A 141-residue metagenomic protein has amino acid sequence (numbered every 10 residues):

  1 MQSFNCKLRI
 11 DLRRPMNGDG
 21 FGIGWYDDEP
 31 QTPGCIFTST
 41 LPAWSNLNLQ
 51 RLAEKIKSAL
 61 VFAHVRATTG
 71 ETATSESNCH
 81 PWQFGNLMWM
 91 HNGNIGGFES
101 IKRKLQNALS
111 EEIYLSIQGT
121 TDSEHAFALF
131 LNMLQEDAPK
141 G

Functional and structural regions predicted by a protein language model:
M1-H91, I95-G141: Conserved short alpha-helical segments that host acidic/polar catalytic motifs at enzyme active sites
